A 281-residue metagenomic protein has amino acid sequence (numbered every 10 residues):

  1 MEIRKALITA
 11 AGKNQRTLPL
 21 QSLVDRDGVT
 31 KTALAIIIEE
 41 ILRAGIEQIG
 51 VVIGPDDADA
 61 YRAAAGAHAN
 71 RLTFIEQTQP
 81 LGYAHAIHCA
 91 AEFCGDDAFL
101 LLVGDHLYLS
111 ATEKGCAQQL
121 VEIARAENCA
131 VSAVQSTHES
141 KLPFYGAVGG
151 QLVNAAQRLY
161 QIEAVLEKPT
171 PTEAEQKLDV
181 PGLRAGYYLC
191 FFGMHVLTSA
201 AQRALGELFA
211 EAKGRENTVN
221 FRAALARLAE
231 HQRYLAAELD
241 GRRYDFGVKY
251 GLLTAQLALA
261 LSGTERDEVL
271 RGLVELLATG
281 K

Functional and structural regions predicted by a protein language model:
M1-Q15, S22, R26-L101, L107-E113: Conserved N-terminal catalytic core of the sugar/cofactor nucleotidyltransferase
R16, D59-A60, A204, A224: Phosphate- and divalent-cation-binding pockets in alpha/beta enzyme and binding domains that engage nucleotide-derived
L34, A90, D105, V148 (+2 more regions): Residue-level signal for inorganic ion chemistry
R71-T73, Q161, R233-L235: Conserved beta-strand segments of alpha/beta enzyme cores
I75-Q77, V134, A237-L239: Conserved beta-strand termini and adjacent loop/short-helix elements that scaffold enzyme active sites in alpha/beta
I87-F93, Y145-G150, D179-L183, Y250-A255: Short, surface-exposed amphipathic charged segments that create phosphate/polyanion-binding patches used for binding
S110-H195, S199, R203: Conserved core of the sugar-phosphate nucleotidyltransferase
A174-K281: Conserved alpha/beta core of the MobA/IspD/sugar-nucleotide pyrophosphorylase nucleotidyltransferase superfamily
